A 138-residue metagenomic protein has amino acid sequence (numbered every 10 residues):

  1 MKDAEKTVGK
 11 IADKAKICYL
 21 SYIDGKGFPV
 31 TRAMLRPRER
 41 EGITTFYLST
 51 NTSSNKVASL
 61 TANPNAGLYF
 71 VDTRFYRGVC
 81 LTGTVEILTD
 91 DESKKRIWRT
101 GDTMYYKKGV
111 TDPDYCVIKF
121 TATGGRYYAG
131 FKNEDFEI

Functional and structural regions predicted by a protein language model:
M1-K6, T50-K56, D102-M104: Charged, amphipathic alpha-helical segments
K2, A15-Y19, R99-D102: Short Pro/Gly-enriched beta-strand edge/turn motifs at strand-loop
A4-T7, Y19, F28, L81 (+1 more regions): Localized chelating/binding microdomains that coordinate divalent metal ions or stabilize phosphate-bearing
K10-G25, A66-F70: A short, Trp-centered hydrophobic/proline-enriched beta-strand micro-motif
A15-I17, T44-F46, N63-A66, P113-Y115 (+1 more regions): Short, surface-exposed beta-edge/turn micro-motifs
C18-L48: N-terminal leader/targeting helix
P37-F75: A short mixed-secondary-structure module that forms the rim of ligand-binding clefts
C80-I138: Charged, gly/pro-rich active-site loop segments
